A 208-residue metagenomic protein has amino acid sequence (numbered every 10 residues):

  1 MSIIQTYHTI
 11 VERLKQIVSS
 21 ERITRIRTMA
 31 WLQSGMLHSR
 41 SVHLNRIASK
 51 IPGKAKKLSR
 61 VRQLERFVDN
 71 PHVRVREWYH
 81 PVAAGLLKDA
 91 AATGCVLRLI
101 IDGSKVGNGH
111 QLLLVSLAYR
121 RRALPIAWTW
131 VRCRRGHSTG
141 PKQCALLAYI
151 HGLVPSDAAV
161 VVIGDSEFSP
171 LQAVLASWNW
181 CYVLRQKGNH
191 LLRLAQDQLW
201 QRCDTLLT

Functional and structural regions predicted by a protein language model:
S2-W31, G35-G94, Y149: Electropositive nucleic-acid engagement tracts
H8-L14, L113, G136-G140: Short acidic/polar alpha-helix capping motifs at helix-coil junctions
H43, R60, A83, L97-L99 (+5 more regions): Generic hydrophobic, aliphatic-rich segments that mediate packing or membrane embedding
I47, L97-S104, V115, A123 (+2 more regions): Short, conserved catalytic/metal-binding motifs centered on acidic residues
A48-I51, R62-Q63, V68, D102-K105 (+2 more regions): Short glycine-rich, polar/acidic loop-and-turn segments at beta strand-coil junctions
V73-L124: Structured nucleic-acid-interacting core domains from mobile-element enzymes and related host factors, especially RNase
L124-W130: Local beta-strand/beta-hairpin segments that build beta-sheet-rich folds
W130-T208: An internal, acidic/charged active-site-proximal segment that coordinates divalent cations and/or engages
